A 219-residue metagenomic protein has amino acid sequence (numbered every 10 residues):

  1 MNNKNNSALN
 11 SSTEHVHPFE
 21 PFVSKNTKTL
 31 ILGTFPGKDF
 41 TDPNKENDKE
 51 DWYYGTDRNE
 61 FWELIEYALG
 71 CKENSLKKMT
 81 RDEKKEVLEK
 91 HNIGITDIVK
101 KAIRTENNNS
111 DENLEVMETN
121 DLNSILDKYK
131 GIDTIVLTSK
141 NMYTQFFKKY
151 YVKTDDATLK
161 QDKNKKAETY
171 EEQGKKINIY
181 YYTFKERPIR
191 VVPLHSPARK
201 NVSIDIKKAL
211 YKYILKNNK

Functional and structural regions predicted by a protein language model:
N2-E20, G37-F40, K45, T56-D57 (+2 more regions): C-terminal capping/extension of enzyme domains
H17-V23, M79-E89, S124-L126: Short amphipathic alpha-helices and their capping/turn segments at secondary-structure boundaries
V23-F35: Short, hydrophobic/glycine-enriched beta-strand segments
N26-T27, G131-D133, P188: A general structural motif
T29-L32, I93-D97, R190-P193: Short hydrophobic-aromatic micro-motifs
T34-F35, L137-M142, S196: Short, well-ordered beta-to-alpha junction loops that form the rim of enzyme active sites and present histidine/acidic
D42-L114: Short, surface-exposed acidic-centric catalytic microdomains
K90-K149: Internal catalytic-core helix/loop-beta-alpha segment that presents or stabilizes conserved functional determinants
